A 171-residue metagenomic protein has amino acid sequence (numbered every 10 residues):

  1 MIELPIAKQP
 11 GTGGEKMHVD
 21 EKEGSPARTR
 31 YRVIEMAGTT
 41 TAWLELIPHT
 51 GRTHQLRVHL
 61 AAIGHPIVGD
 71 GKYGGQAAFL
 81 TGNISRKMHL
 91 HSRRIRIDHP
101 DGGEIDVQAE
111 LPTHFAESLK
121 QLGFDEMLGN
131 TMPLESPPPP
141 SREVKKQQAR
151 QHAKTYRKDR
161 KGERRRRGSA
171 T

Functional and structural regions predicted by a protein language model:
M1-T171: RNA pseudouridine synthases
